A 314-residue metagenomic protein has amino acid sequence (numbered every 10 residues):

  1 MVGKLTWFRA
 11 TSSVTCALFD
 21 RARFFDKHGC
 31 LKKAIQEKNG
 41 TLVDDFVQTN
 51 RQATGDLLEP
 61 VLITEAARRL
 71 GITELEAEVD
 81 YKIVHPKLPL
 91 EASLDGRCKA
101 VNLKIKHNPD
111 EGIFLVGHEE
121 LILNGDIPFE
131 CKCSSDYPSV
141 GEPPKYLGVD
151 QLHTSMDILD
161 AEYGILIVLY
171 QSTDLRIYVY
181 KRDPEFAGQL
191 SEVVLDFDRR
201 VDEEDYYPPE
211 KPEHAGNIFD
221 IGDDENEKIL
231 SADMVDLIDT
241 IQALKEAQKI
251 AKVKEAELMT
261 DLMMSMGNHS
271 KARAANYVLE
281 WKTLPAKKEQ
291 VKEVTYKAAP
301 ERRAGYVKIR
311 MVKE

Functional and structural regions predicted by a protein language model:
M1-V61, S265-E314: Charged, glycine-rich intrinsically disordered N-terminal tails and low-complexity linkers that flank
Q52, R69-L94, C98-D198: Nucleic-acid nuclease catalytic cores
Q52-D56, E142-Y146, M234, I241 (+1 more regions): Short, charged/polar micro-motifs that form catalytic or ligand-binding hotspots
T54-L62, F186, I250, K254: Short amphipathic alpha-helical segments
V61, D150-T154, I158, D239 (+1 more regions): Short amphipathic alpha-helical face segments that pack within enzyme cores and frequently flank/anchor catalytic
V61-R69, T154, E257: Amphipathic alpha-helical segments that form well-ordered structural scaffolds and often line/cohere around active
D183-G222, Y277-E314: Short, positively charged
E203-N276: Contiguous, amphipathic alpha-helical segments that mediate oligomerization or scaffolding in large protein assemblies
